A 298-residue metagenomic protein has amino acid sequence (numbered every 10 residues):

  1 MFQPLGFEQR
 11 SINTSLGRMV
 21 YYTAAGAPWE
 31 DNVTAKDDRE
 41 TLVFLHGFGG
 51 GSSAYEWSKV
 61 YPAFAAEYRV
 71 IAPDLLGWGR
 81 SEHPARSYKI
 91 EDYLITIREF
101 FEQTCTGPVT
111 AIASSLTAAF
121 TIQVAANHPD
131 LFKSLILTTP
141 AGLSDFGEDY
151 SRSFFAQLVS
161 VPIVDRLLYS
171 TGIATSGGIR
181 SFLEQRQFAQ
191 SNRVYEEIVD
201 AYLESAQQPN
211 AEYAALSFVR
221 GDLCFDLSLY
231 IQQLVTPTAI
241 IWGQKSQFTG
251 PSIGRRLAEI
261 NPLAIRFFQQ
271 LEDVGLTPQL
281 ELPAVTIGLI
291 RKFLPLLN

Functional and structural regions predicted by a protein language model:
M1-F44, A65-Y68, E99, C105-G107 (+1 more regions): Alpha/beta-hydrolase fold catalytic core
A25-W29, S58, P62, A72-I112 (+1 more regions): Active-site loop/oxyanion-hole signature of alpha/beta-hydrolase fold enzymes
F48-V60: The serine-hydrolase catalytic nucleophile loop
A113, T117, T121: Gly/Ala-rich beta-loop-alpha elbow adjacent to hydrolase catalytic centers
A126, L135-R166: Flexible "cap/lid" loop of the alpha/beta hydrolase fold
T171-Q232: Conserved alpha/beta-hydrolase catalytic His-Asp/Glu region
Q233-V274: Conserved loop-alpha-helix segment in the C-terminal half of the alpha/beta-hydrolase fold that carries the catalytic
V274-G288: Catalytic histidine-centered segment of alpha/beta-hydrolase-like enzymes
